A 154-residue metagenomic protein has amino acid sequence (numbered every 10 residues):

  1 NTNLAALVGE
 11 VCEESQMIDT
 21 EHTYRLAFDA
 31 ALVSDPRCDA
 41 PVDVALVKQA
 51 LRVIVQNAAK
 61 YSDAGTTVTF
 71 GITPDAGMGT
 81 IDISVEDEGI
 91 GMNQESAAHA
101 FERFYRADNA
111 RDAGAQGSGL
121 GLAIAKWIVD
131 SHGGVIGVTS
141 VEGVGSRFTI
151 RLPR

Functional and structural regions predicted by a protein language model:
N1-E13: A conserved beta-strand-to-alpha-helix junction within the catalytic ATP-binding
D35-V42: Conserved micro-motifs of the catalytic ATP-binding
A58-A59: Short helix-loop "hinge" at the ATP-lid/N-box region of the Bergerat-fold HATPase_c
G65-G79: Short beta-strand/loop element within the Bergerat-fold HATPase_c
M92-R106: Short conserved segment of the HATPase_c
G121, A125: Short alpha-helical Gxxx[C/S/T] motif in the catalytic ATP-binding
G133-G134: Conserved glycine-rich
